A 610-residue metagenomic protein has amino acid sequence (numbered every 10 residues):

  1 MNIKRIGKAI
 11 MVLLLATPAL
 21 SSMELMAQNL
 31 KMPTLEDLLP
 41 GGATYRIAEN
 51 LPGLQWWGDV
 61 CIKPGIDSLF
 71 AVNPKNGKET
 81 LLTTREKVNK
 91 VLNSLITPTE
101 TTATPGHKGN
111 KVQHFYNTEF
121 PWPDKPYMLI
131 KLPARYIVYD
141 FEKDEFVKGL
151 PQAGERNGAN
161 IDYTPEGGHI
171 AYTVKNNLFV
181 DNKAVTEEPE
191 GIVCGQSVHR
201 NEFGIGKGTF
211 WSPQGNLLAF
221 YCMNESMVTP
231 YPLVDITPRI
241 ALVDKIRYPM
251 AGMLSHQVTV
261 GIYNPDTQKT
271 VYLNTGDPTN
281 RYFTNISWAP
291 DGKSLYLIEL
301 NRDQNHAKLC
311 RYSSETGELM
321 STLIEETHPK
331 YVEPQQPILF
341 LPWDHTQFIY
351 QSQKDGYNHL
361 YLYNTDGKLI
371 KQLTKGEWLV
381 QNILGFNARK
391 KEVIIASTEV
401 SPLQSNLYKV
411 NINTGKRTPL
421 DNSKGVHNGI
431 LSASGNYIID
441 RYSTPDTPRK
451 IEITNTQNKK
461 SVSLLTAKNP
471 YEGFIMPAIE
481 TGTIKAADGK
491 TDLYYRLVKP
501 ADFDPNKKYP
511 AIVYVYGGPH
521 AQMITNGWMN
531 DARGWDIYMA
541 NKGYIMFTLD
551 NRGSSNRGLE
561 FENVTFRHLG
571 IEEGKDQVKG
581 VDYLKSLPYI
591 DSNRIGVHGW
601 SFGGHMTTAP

Functional and structural regions predicted by a protein language model:
M1-K31: Bacterial Sec-dependent N-terminal signal peptides
L20, G158, P519-M523: A structural preference for long, well-packed, hydrophobic secondary-structure segments
M26-N428, N436-Y437, P445-R449, T454: Beta-propeller folds
T229-P230, G292, N428-P610: Serine-hydrolase catalytic core recognition
